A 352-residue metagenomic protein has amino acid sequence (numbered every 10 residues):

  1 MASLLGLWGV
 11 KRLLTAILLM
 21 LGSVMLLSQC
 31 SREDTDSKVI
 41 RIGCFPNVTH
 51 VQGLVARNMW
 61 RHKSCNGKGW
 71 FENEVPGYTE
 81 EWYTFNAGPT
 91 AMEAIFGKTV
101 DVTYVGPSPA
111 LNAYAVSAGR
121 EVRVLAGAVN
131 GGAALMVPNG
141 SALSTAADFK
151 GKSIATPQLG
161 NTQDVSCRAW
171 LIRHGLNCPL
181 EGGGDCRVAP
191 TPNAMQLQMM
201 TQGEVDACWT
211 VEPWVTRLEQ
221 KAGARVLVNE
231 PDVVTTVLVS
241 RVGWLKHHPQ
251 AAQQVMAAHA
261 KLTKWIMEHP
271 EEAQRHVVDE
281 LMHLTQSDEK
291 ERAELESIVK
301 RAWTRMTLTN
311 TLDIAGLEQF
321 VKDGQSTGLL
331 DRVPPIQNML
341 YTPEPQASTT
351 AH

Functional and structural regions predicted by a protein language model:
M1-V39, T350-H352: Short, low-complexity disordered leader/linker segments with a strong preference for bacterial N-terminal type II
D36-A189, D206-E212, N229-D232: Short, glycine-/small- and polar/acidic-enriched structural segments that line small-molecule recognition paths
I40, K152-P157, V205, G243-L245 (+2 more regions): Second-shell loop/turn segments in exported
T49, A91, G106-P109, T145 (+10 more regions): Stable alpha-helical elements in mature extracytoplasmic
E181-A189, N193-H283: Pocket-lining segment of extracytoplasmic ligand-binding domains
H248-D331: Secondary-structure end/capping motifs
E318-H352: Conserved C-terminal helix/tail region of periplasmic/extracytoplasmic solute-binding proteins
